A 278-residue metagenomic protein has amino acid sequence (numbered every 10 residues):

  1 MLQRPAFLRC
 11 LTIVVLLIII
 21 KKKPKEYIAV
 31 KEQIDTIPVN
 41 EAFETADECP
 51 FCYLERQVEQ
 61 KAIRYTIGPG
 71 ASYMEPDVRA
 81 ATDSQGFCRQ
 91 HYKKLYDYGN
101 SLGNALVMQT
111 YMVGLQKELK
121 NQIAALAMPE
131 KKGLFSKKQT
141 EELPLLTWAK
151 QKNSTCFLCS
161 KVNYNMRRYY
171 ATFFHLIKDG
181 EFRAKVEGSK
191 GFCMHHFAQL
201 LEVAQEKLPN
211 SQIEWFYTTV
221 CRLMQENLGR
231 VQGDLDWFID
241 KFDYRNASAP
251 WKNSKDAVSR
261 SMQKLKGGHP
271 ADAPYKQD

Functional and structural regions predicted by a protein language model:
I34-V39, A71-T82, T140-T147, I177-R183: Short, recurring structural edge motifs at helix starts
T45-E48, A81-S84, A149-K152, V186-S189: Short metal-coordination and nucleic-acid-contact micro-motifs, chiefly zinc-binding Cys/His arrays
C49-C52, C156-C159: Short cysteine-rich clusters marking metal-coordination/redox-active sites
L54-R79, K161-A184: Short recognition patches in nucleic-acid-associated and regulatory proteins
R56, F87, K94-L95, S160-N163 (+1 more regions): Cys/His-rich microdomains that often coordinate metals
K61-I67, Y98-A105, R168-F174, V203-P209: Short cysteine/histidine-rich zinc-coordinating motifs and their immediately flanking basic loops
I123-G133, T155, F216-D278: Long, charge-rich alpha-helical interaction segments
